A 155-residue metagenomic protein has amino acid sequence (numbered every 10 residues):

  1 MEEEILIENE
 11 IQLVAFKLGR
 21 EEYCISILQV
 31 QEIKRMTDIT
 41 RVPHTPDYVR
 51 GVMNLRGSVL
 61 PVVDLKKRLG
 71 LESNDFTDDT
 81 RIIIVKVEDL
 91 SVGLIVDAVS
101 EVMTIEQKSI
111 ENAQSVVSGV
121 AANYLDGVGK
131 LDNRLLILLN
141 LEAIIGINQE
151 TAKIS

Functional and structural regions predicted by a protein language model:
M1-S155: An acidic, low-aromatic, low-complexity terminal/linker signal
